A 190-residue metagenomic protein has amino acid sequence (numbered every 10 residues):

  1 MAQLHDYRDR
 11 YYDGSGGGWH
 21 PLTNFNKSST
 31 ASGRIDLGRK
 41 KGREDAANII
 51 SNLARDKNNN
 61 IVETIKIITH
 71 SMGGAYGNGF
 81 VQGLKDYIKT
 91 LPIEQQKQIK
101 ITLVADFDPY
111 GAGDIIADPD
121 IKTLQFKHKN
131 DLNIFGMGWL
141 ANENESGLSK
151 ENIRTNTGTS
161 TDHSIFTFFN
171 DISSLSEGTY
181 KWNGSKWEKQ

Functional and structural regions predicted by a protein language model:
M1-V62: Active-site catalytic motif of lipid deacylating hydrolases and related acyltransferases
Y7, Y11-Y12, W19, Y76 (+3 more regions): Sequence-level detector for tyrosine residue identity
G18-S32, I116-Q190: C-terminal catalytic-base region of ester-bond hydrolases, centering on the histidine of the charge-relay
D36-N144, K189: Serine-dependent carboxylesterase/thioesterase catalytic core of lipase-like alpha/beta-hydrolase/SGNH enzymes
